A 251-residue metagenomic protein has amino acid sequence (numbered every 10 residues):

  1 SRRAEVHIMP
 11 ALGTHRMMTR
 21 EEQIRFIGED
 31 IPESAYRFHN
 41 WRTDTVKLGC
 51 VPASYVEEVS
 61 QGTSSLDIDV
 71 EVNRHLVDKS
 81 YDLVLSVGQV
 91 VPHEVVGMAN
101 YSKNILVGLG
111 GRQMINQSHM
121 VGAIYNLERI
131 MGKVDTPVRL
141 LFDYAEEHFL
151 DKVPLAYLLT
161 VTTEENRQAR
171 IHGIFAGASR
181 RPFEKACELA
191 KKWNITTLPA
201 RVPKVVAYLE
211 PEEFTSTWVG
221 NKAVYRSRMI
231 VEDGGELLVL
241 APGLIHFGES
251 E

Functional and structural regions predicted by a protein language model:
A4-T14, E236-P242: Short internal beta-strands
M18-G97: An acidic, phosphate/nucleotide-engaging active-site surface
M18-I24, L48-P52, V95-N100, R167-G173 (+3 more regions): Short acidic, glycine/serine/threonine-rich loops at helix termini
L66-A156: Conserved phosphate- and dinucleotide-binding cores of soluble alpha/beta proteins, encompassing both enzyme active
L85-V87, K204-Y208, L238: Structural motif
R129-E213: Membrane-embedded hairpin module used as a gating/binding unit in multi-pass transport and secretion proteins
T215-E251: C-terminal catalytic subdomain
